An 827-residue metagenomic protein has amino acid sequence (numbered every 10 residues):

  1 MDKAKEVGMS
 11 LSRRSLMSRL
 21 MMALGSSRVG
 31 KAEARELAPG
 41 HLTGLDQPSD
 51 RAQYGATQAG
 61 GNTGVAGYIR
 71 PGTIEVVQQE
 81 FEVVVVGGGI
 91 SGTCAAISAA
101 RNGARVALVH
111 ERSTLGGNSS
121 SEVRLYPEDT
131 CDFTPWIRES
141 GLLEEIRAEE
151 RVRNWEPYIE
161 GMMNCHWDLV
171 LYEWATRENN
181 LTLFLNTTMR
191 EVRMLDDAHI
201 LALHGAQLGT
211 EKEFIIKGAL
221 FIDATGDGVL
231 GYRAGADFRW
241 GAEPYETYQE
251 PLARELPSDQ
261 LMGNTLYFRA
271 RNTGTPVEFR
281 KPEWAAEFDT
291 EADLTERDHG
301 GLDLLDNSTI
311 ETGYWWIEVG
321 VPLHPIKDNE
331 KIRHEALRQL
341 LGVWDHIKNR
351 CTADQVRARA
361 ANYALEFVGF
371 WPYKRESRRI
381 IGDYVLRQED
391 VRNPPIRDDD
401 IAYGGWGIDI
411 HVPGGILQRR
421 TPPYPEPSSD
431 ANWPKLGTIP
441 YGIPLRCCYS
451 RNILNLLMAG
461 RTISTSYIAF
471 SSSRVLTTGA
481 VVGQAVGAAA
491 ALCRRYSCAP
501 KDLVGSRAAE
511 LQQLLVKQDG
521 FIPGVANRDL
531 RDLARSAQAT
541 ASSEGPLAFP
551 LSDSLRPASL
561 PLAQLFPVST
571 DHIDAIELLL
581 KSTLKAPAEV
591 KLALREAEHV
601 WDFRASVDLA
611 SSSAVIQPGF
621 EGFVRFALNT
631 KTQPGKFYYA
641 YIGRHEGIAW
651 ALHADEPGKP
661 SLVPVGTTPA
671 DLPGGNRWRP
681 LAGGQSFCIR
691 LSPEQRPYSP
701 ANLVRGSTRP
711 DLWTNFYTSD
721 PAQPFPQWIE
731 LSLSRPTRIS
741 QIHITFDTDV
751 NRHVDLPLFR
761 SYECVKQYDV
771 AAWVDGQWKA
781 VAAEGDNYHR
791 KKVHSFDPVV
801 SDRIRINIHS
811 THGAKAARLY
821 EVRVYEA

Functional and structural regions predicted by a protein language model:
M1-S12, R35-G40: N-terminal secretory signal peptides
S12-M22: N-terminal export leaders
D50-R51, N62, G72, A104-R105 (+3 more regions): Conserved N-terminal/central alpha/beta ligand/cofactor-binding core
I74, N118, I200-A202, G209-P557 (+3 more regions): Flavin (FAD/FMN)-binding glycine-rich loop and adjacent Rossmann-like elements that form
V77-G89: Beta1/beta-strand and adjacent pyrophosphate-binding region of the FAD-binding site in flavoprotein oxidoreductases
P561-W601, G647, E656-P660, R709-A782 (+1 more regions): Aromatic, loop-rich ligand-recognition surfaces of beta-strand-rich domains
L584, F637, G643-R709, G813-A827: Short, surface-exposed beta-strand/loop patches at domain edges that form aromatic-rich interfacial subsites
L584-V665, H789-K792, D797: Aromatic- and Gly/Pro-enriched, solvent-exposed loop/edge beta-strand patches characteristic of beta-rich domains
